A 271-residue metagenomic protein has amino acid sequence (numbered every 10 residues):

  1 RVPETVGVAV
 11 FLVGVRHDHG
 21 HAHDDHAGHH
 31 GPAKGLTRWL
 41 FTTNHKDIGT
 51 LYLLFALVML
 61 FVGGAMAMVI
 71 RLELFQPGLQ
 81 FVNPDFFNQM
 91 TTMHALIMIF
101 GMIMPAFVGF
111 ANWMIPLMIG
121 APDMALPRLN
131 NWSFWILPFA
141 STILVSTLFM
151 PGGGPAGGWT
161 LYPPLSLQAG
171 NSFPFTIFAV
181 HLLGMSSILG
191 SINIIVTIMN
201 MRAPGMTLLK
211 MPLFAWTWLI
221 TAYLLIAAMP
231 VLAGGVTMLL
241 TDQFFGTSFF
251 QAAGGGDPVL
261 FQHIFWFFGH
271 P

Functional and structural regions predicted by a protein language model:
R1-G14: N-terminal amphipathic/basic-hydrophobic helices that include classical n-h-c signal peptides and signal-anchor
G14-P271: Membrane-embedded and interfacial regions of multi-pass energy-transducing membrane proteins
